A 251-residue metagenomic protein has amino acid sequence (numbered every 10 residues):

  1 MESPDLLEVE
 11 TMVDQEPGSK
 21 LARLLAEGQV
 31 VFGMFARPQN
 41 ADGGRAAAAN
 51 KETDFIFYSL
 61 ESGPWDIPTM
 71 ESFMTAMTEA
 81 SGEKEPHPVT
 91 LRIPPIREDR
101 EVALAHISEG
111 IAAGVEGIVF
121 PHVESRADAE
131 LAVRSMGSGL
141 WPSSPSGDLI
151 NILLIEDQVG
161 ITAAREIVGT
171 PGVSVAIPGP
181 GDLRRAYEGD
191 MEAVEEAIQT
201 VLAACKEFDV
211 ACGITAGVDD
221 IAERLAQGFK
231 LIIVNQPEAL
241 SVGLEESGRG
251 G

Functional and structural regions predicted by a protein language model:
E2-G251: Expand to "…catalyze enediolate/carbanion chemistry for C-C bond making/breaking, isomerization, decarboxylation
